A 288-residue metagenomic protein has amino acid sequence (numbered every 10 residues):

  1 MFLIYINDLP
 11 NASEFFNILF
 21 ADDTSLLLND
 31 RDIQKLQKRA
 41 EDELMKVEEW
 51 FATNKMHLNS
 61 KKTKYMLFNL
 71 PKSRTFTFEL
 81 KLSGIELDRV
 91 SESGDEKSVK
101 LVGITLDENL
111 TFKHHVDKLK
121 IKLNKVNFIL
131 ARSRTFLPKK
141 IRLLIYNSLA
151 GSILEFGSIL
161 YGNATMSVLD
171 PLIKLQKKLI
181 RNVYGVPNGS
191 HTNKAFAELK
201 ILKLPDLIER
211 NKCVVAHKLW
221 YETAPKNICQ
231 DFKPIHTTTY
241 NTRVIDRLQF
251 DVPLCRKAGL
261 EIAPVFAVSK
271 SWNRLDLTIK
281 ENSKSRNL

Functional and structural regions predicted by a protein language model:
M1, A21-S25, F51, V99-N109 (+6 more regions): Short, conserved catalytic/metal-binding micro-motifs enriched in Asp/Glu and His
M1-L28: Active-site palm subdomain of RNA-directed nucleic acid polymerases
E14, V90-L160: Basic, alpha-helical interaction scaffolds
S25-E49, L70-P71: Catalytic palm subdomain of template-directed nucleic-acid polymerases, centered on the conserved carboxylate motif
Q37-A40, L44, L58, V116 (+2 more regions): Hydrophobic packing residues in well-ordered alpha-helices of helical domains and bundles
D42, H57-K97: Short, conserved micro-motifs composed of acidic
E48-L67, K100, V168-P234: Short, charged alpha-helical motifs in flexible N/C-terminal segments and linkers
K226-A267: Amphipathic alpha-helical
